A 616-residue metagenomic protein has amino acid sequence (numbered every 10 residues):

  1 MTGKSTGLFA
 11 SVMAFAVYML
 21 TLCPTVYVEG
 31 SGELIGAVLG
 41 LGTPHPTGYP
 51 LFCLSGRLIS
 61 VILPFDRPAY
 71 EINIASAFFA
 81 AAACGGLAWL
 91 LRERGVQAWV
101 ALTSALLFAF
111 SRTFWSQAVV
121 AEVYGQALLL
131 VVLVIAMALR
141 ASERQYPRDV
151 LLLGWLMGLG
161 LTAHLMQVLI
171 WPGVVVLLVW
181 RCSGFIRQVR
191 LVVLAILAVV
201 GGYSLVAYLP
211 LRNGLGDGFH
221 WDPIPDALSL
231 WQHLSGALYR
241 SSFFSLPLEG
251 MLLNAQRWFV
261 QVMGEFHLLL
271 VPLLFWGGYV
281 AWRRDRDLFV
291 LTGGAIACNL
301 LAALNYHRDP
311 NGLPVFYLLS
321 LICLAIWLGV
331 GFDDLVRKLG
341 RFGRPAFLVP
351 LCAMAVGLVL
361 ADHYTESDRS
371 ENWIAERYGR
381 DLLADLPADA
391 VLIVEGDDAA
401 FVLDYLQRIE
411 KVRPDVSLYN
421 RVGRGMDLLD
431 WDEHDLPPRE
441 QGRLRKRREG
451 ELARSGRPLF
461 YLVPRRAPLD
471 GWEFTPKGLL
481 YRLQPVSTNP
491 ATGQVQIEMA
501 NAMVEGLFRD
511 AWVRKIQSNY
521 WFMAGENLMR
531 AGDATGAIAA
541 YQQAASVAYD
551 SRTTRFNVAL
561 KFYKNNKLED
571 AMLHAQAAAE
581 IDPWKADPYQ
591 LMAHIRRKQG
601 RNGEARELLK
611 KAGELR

Functional and structural regions predicted by a protein language model:
K4-G7, V12, L87-F110, L129 (+4 more regions): Transmembrane-helix signature of polytopic, membrane-embedded enzymes that assemble or transfer cell-envelope glycans
L8, I74-G95, L133-M137, I326-V330: Transmembrane-helix motifs of polytopic, lipid-linked glycan transferases
L20, L41, I62-A69, N73 (+7 more regions): Aromatic- and kink-enriched transmembrane "portal" helix at the membrane-lumen/periplasm boundary that abuts
R92-G95, A118, V134-L152, M157-L159 (+1 more regions): Membrane-interface transmembrane helices that cradle and orient dolichyl/undecaprenyl
S142-E143, I170-V200: Perimembrane helix-loop-helix junctions
G264-R286: Hydrophobic, aromatic-rich transmembrane alpha-helices and their immediate juxtamembrane boundary segments
W282-D285, V330-A361: Signature aromatic-anchored transmembrane alpha helix within multi-pass, membrane-resident enzymes that catalyze glycan
R380-V391, D398-D404, E410-R616: C-terminal luminal/periplasmic domains and tails of membrane-associated envelope-modifying transferases
